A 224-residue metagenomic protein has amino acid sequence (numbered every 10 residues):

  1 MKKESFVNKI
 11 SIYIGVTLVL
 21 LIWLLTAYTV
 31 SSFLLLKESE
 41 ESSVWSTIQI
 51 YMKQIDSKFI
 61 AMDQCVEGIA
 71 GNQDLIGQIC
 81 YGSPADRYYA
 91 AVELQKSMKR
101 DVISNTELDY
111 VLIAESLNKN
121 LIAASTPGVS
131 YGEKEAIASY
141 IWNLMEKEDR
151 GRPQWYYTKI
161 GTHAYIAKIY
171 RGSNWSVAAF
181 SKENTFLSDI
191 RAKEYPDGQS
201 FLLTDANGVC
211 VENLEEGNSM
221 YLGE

Functional and structural regions predicted by a protein language model:
K2-E38: Extreme N-terminal signal-anchor transmembrane helix of membrane signaling/transducer proteins, especially in bacteria
K9, S42-I141: Extracytoplasmic/periplasmic sensory segments of membrane signal-transduction proteins
L21, L25, Y51-Q54, K58 (+1 more regions): Histidine kinase transmitter module recognition
Y88-M98, T126-K159, L187-R191, D197-G198 (+1 more regions): Extracytoplasmic/periplasmic sensor domains and loops in membrane signaling proteins
E93-E107, E148-R150, H163, G172-E212: Solvent-exposed, extracytoplasmic
E115-S116, T158, R171-G172, D205: Acidic surface patches and DE-rich sequence motifs
K119-A124, I166, V211-L214: Short, solvent-exposed polar/charged micro-motifs at secondary-structure junctions
I166-Y170, E224: PAS-family sensory/regulatory modules and their coupling/dimerization elements
